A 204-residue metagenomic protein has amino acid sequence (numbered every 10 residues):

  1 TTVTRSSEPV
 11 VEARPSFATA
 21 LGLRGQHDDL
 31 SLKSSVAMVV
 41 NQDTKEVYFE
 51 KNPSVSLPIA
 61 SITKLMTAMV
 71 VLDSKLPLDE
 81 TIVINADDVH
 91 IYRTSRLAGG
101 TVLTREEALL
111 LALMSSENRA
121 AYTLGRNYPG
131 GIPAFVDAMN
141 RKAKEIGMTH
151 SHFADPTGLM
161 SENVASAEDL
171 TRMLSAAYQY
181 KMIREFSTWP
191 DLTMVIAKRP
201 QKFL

Functional and structural regions predicted by a protein language model:
V3-E168, R172-K181: Active-site-adjacent loops and short helices of periplasmic peptidoglycan-processing enzymes
L174-L204: Extracytoplasmic
